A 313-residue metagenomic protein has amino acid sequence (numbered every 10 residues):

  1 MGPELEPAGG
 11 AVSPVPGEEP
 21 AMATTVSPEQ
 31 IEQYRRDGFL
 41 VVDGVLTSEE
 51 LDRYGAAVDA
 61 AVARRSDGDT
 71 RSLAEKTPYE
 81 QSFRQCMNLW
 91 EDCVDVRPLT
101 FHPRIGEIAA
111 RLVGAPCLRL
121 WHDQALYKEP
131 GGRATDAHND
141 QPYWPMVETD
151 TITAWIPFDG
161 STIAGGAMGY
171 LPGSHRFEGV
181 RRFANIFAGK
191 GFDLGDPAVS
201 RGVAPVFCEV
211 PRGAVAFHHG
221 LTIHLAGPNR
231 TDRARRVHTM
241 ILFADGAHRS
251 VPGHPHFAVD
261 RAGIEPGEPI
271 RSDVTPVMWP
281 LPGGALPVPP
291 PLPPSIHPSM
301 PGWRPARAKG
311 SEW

Functional and structural regions predicted by a protein language model:
V12-D37, D43-A137, Y143-P145, F183 (+1 more regions): Non-heme Fe(II)-dependent double-stranded beta-helix
E32, S161-G227, A247: Double-stranded beta-helix
G68-D69, V215, L221-W313: Non-heme Fe(II)/2-oxoglutarate
Q124, N139, I156-G160, P172 (+1 more regions): Short, structured patches in soluble enzyme cores that scaffold and shape functional sites
N139, F187-G202, A234, G253-V259: Short, surface-exposed loop/helix-turn segments at secondary-structure junctions that function as lids/hinges flanking
P142, T151, L225-N229: Glycine-rich phosphate/pyrophosphate-binding beta-alpha loops
P145-I163, E209, F217, I241-A244: Short, conserved beta-strand element in jelly-roll/cupin
